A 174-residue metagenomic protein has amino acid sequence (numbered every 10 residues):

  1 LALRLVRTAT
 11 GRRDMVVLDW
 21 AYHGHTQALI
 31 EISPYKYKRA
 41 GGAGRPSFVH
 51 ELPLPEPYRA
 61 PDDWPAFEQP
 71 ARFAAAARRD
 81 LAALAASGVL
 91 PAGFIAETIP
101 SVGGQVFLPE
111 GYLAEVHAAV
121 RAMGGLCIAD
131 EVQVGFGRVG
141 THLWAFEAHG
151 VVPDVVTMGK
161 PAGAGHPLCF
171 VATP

Functional and structural regions predicted by a protein language model:
L1-P174: Conserved N-terminal phosphate-binding loop of PLP-dependent enzymes in the Aspartate aminotransferase
